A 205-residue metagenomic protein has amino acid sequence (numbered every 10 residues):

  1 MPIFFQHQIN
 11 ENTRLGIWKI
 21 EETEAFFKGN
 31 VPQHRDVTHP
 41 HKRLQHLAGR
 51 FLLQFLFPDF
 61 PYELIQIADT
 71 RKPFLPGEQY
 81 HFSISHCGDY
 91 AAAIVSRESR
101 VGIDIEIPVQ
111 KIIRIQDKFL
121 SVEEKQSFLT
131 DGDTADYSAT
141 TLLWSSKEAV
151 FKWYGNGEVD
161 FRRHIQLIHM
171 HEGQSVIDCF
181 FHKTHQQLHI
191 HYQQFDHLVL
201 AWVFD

Functional and structural regions predicted by a protein language model:
M1-D205: Core catalytic alpha/beta fold that binds nucleotide/phospho-ligands
